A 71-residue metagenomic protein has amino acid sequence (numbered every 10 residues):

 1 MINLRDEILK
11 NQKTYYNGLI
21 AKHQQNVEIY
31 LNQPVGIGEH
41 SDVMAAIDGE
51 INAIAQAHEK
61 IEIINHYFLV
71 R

Functional and structural regions predicted by a protein language model:
I2-R71: Extended, charge-rich alpha-helical interface modules
